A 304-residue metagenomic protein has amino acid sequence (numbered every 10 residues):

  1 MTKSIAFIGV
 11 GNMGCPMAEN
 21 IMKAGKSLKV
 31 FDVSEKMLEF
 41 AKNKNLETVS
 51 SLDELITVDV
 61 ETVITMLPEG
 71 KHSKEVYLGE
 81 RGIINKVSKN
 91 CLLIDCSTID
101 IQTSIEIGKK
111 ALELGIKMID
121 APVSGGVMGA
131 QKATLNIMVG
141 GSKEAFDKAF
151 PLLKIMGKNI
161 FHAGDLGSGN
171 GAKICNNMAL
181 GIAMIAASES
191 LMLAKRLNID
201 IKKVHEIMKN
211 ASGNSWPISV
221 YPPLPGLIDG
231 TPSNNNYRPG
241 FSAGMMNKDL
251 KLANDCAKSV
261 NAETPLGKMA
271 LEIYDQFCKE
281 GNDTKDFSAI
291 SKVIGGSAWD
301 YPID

Functional and structural regions predicted by a protein language model:
M1-V58, T62-M66, C91, V127 (+1 more regions): NAD(P)+-binding Rossmann beta1-loop-alpha1 motif at the extreme N-terminus of oxidoreductases
I8-V10, V76, I99-N177: Rossmann-fold dinucleotide-binding core
M13, M17, M37, M66 (+5 more regions): Methionine-biased hydrophobic packing positions in alpha-helices, especially within tandem helical repeat solenoids
L28, T48, M118-I119, I160 (+2 more regions): Hydrophobic beta-strand scaffold residues
L52-K117: Rossmann-fold NAD(P) dinucleotide-binding segment
G169-M269, I273-S297, Y301: Helical "substrate-binding/catalytic lid" subdomain of Rossmann-like NAD(P)-dependent dehydrogenases/reductases
